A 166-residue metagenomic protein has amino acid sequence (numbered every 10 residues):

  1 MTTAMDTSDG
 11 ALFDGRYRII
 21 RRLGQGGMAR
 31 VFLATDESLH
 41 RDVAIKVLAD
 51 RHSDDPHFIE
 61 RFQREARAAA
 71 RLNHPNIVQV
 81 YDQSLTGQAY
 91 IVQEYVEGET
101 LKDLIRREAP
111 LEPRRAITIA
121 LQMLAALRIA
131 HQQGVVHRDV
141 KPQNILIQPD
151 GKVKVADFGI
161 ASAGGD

Functional and structural regions predicted by a protein language model:
M1-D166: Conserved ATP-binding/catalytic core of the eukaryotic-like protein kinase fold, especially serine/threonine kinases
